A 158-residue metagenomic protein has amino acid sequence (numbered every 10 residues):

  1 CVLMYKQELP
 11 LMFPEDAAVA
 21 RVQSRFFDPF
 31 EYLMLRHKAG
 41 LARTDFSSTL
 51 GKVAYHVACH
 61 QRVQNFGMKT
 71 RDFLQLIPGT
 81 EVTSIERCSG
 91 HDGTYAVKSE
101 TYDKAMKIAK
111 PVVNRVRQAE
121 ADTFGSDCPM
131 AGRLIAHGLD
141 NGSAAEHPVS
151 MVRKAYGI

Functional and structural regions predicted by a protein language model:
C1-I158: Iron-sulfur cluster-binding electron-transfer modules in prokaryotic oxidoreductases
